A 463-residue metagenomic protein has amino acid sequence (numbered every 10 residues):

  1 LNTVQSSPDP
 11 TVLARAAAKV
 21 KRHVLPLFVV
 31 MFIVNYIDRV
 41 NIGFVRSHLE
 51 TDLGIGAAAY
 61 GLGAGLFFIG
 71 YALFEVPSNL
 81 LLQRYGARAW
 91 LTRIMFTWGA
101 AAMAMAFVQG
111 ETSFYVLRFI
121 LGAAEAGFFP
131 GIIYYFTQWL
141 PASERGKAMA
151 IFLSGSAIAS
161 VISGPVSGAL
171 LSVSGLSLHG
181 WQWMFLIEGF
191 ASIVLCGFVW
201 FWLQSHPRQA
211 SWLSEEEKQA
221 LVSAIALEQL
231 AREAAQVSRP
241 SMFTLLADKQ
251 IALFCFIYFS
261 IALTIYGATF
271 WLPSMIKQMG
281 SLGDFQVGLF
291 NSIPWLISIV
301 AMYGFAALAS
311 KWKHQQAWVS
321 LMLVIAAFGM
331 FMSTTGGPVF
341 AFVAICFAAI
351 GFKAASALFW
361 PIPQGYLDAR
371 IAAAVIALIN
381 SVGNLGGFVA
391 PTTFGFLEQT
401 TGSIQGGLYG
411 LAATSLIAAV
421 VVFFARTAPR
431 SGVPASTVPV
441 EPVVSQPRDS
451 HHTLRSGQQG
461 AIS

Functional and structural regions predicted by a protein language model:
I42-G43, F243-M302, S356, W360 (+1 more regions): Extracytoplasmic gate region of multi-pass secondary transporters
L49-E50, L81-L82, V166-L176, I276-K277 (+2 more regions): Interfacial helix-cap and linker-helix signal at transmembrane-aqueous boundaries of multi-pass secondary transporters
G54, G86, F107-S113, A124 (+4 more regions): Helix-breaking motifs and short loop linkers at transmembrane-helix boundaries and internal kinks in secondary membrane
L73-T112: Conserved MFS/SLC helix-loop-helix module at the cytosolic interface between two early adjacent transmembrane helices
F74-A87, V300-H314, E398: Helix-to-loop junctions at the C-terminal end of transmembrane segments in multipass secondary transporters
L117-S154: Cytoplasmic helix-loop-helix junction between adjacent transmembrane helices in 12-TM secondary transporters
K147-L171, A191-S192, N380-A390: Glycine-rich segments within core transmembrane alpha-helices of 12-TM secondary carriers
K313-I362: C-terminal transmembrane helical hairpin of 12-TM major facilitator-type secondary transporters
